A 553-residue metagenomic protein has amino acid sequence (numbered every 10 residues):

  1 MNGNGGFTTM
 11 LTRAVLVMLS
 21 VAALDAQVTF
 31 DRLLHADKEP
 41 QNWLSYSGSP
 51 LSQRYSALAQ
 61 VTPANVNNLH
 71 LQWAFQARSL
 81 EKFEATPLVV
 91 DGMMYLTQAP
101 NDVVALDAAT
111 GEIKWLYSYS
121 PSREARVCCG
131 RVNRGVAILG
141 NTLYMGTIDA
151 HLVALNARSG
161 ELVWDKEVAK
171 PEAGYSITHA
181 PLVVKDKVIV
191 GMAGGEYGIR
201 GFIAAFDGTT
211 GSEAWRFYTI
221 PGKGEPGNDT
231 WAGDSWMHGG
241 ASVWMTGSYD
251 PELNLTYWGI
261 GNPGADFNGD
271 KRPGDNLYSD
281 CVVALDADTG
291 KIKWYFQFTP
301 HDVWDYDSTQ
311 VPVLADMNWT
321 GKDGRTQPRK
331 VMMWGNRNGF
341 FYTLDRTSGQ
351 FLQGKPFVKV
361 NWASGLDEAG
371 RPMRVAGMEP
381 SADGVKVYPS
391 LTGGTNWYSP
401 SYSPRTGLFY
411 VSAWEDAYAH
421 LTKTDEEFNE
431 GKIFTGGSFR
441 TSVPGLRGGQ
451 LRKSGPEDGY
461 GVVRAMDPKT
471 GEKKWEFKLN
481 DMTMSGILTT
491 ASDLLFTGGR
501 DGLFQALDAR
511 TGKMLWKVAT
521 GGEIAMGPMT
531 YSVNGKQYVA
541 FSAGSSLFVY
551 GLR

Functional and structural regions predicted by a protein language model:
V28-L71, T219-P226, R371-V375, R452-K453 (+1 more regions): Blade/loop signatures of beta-propeller domains
P40-Q41, D91-M93, G140-N141, K185-K187 (+5 more regions): Short coil/turn segments that connect the beta-strands within blades of beta-propeller domains
S52-A169, T490: N-terminal cofactor/phosphate-binding cores enriched in small/glycine residues, especially glycine-rich loops such as
F75-T86, L116-A137, L162-A180, Y197 (+10 more regions): Extracytoplasmic beta-rich repeat domains
P100, D149, I199-I203, L277-S279 (+3 more regions): A detector of repeated loop/turn-to-beta-strand junctions in beta-rich toroidal repeat architectures
L155, S159, G201-S212, R272-G290 (+3 more regions): Beta-propeller blade signature
M526-R553: Blade-level signature of beta-propeller repeat domains, shared across WD40, Kelch, NHL, RCC1 and BNR/Asp-box propellers
